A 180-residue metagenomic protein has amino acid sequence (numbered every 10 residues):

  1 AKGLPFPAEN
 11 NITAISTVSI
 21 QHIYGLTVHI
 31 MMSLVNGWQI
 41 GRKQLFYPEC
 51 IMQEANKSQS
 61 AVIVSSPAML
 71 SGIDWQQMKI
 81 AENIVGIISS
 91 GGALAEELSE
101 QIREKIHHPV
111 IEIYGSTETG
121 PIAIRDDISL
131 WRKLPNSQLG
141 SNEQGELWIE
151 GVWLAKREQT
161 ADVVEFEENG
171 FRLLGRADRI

Functional and structural regions predicted by a protein language model:
K2-T13, Q21-A61: Conserved AMP-binding/adenylation subdomain of ANL enzymes
S19, S66-P67, G91: Helix N-cap/beta->alpha junction signal
Y47, M69-L70, L94: Alpha-helix capping/helix-boundary segments
V62-V64, I88: Structural motif
W75-I128: Gly/Ser/Thr-rich phosphate-binding loop
G92, V152-W153, D162-V163, A177: Active-site metal-binding loops of divalent metal-dependent hydrolases
P135-Q159, F166-E168: Conserved beta-loop-beta connector loops within the AMP-binding
N169-I180: Adenylate-forming
